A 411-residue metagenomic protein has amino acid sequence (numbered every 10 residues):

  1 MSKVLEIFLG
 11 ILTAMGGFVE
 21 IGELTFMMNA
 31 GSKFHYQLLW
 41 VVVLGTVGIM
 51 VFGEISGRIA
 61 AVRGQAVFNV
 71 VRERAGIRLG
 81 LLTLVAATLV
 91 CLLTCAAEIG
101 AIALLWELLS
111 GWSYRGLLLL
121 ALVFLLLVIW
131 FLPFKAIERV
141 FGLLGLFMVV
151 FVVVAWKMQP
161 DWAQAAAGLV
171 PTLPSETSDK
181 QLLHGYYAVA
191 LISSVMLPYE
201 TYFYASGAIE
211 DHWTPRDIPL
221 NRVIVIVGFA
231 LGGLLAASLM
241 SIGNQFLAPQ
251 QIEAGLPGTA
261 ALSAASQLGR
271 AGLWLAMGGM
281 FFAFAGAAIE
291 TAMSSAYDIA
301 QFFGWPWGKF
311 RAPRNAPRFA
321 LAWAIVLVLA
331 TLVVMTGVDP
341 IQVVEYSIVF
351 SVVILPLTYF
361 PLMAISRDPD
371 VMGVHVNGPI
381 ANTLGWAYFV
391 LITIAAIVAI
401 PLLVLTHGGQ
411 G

Functional and structural regions predicted by a protein language model:
M1-T25, R78, Y187, W213-P219 (+1 more regions): Membrane-interface "cap" regions at the ends of multi-pass membrane proteins
S2-K3, H35, V62-V90, L108-Y114 (+3 more regions): Transmembrane-helix boundary/entry motifs in multi-pass membrane transporters
I11, L84-V85, L108-F131, F147-F151 (+2 more regions): Transmembrane alpha-helical segments of multi-pass small-molecule transport proteins
A14, V41-E73, L82-V90, G243 (+1 more regions): Juxtamembrane transmembrane-helix boundary signature
M50-V62, I209, A230-T259: Extracellular/periplasmic helix-exit of transmembrane alpha-helices
V62, G80-G111, L118-L120, F284-F303 (+2 more regions): Hydrophobic transmembrane alpha-helices that form the core helical bundles of multi-pass secondary transporters
I77-R78, Y114-L119, V227, L231 (+2 more regions): Loop-to-transmembrane helix boundary motifs in multi-pass membrane proteins
L146-S175, G185, V189, S194-A205 (+2 more regions): Hydrophobic alpha-helical segments and their helix-loop junctions in multi-pass secondary transporters
